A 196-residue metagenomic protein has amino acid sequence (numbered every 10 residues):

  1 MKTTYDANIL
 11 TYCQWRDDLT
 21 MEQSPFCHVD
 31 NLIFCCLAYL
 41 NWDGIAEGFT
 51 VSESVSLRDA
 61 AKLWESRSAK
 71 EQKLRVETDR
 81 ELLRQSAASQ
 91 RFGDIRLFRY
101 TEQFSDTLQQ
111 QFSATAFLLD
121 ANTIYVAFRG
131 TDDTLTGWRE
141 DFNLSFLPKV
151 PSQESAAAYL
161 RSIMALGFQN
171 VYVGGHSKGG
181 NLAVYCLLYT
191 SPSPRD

Functional and structural regions predicted by a protein language model:
M1-W64: N-terminal low-complexity, Ser/Thr- and acidic-residue-enriched intrinsically disordered segments
K62-Y172: A conserved cap/lid and substrate-binding interface adjacent to the catalytic center of lipid-processing enzymes
G175, G179: Gly/Ala-rich beta-loop-alpha elbow adjacent to hydrolase catalytic centers
A183-L187: Short helix immediately C-terminal to the catalytic nucleophile in hydrolase catalytic domains
Y189-D196: Conserved small/polar residues in nucleotide/adenosyl-binding loops
